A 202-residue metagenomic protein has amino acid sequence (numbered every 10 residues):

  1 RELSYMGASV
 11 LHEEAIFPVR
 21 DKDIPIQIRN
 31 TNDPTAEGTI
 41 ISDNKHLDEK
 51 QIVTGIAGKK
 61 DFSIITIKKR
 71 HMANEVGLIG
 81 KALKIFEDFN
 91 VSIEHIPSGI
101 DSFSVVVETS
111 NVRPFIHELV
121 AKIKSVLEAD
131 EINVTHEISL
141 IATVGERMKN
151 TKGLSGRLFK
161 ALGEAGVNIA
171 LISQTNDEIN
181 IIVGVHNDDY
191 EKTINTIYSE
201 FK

Functional and structural regions predicted by a protein language model:
R1-K202: C-terminal catalytic "cap/lid" subdomain
